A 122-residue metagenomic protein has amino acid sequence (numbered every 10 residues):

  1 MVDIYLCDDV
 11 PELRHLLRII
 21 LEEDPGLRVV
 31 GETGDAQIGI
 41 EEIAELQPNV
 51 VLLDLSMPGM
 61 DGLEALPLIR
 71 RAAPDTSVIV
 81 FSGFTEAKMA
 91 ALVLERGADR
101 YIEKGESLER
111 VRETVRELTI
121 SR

Functional and structural regions predicted by a protein language model:
M1-E12, L17-L21: Conserved acidic segment of CheY-like receiver
C7-D8, T33, V51: Conserved sequence signature across two-component system core domains
G26-G34, E42: Short hydrophobic/Thr-rich beta-strand motif most characteristic of the beta2 strand and flanking loop of CheY-like
D35-I38, D61-E64: Acidic catalytic/metal-coordinating carboxylates
L46-L52: Active-site beta3 strand of CheY-like receiver
M57: Receiver (REC) domain active-site loop signature in two-component systems and cognate sites in sensor histidine kinases
E64, T85-I102, E106, R112-E113: Alpha4 helix (beta4-alpha4-beta5 surface) of REC/receiver domains from two-component response regulators
